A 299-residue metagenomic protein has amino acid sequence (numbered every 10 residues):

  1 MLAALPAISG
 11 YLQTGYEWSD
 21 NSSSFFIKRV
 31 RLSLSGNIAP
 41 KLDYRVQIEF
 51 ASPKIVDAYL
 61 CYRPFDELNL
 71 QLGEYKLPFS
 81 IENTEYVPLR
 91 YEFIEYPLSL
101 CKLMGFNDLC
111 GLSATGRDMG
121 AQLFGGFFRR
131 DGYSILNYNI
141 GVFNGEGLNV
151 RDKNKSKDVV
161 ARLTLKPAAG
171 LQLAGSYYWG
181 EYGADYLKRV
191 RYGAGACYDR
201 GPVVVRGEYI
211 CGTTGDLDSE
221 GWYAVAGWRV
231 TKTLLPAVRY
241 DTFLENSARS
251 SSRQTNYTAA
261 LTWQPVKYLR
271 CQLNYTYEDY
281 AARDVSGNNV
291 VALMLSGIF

Functional and structural regions predicted by a protein language model:
L2-G145, K155-K157, T164-Q172, V225-W228 (+3 more regions): Outer membrane beta-barrel
W18-N21, A39, R45, C61-R63 (+4 more regions): Outer-membrane beta-barrel pore domains
E146-L148, T213: A generic structural motif
V150-N154: Active-site cleft segment of glycoside hydrolase catalytic domains centered on the general acid/base Glu
